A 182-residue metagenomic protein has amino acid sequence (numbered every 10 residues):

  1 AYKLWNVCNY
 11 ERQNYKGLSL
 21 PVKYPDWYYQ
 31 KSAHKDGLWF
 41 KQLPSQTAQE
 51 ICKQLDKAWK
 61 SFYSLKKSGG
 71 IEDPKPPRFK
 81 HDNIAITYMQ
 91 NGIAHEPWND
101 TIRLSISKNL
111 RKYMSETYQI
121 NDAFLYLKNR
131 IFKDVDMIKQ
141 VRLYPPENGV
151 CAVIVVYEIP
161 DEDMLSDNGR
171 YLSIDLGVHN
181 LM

Functional and structural regions predicted by a protein language model:
A1-M182: Nucleic-acid substrate recognition interfaces
